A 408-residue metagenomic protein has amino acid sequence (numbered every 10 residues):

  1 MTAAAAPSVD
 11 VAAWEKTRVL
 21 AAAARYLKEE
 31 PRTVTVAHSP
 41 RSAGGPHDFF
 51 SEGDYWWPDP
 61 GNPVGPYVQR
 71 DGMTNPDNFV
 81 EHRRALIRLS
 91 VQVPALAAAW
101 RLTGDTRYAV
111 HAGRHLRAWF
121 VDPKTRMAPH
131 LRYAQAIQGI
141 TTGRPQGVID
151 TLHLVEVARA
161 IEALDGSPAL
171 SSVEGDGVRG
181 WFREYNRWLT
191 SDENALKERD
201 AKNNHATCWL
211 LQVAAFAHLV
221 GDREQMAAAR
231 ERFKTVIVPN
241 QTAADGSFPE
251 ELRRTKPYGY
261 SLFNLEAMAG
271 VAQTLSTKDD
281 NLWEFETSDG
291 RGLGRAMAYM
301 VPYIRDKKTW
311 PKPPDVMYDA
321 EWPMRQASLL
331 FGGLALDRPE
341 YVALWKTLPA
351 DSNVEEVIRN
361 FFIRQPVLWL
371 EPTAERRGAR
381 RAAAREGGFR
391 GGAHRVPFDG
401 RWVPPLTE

Functional and structural regions predicted by a protein language model:
M1-E198, T207, E231, S276-D279 (+1 more regions): Extracellular glycan-targeting catalytic surfaces
P145, A201, K256: Conserved short-loop catalytic and cofactor-binding motifs
A195-N204, A214-F216: Short helix-to-loop capping/linker segments positioned immediately adjacent to catalytic or ligand/cofactor-binding
C208-P311: Long, repeat-rich segments with strong aromatic
